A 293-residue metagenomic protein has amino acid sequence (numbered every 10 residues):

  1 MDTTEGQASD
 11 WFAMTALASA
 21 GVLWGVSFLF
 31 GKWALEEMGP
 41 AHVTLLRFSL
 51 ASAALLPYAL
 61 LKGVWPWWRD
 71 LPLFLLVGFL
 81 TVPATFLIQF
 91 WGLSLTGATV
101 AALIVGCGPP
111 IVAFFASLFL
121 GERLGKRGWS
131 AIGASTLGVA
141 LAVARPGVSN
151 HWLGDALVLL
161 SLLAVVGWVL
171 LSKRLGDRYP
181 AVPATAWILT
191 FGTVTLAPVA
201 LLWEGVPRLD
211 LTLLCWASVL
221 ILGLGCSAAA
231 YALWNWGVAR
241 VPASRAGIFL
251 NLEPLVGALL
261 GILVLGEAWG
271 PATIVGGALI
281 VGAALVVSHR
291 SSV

Functional and structural regions predicted by a protein language model:
M1-L45, G147-R174, T195-L196: Glycine-/small-residue-enriched transmembrane alpha-helix faces in small-molecule transporters and effluxers
L17, R69-G78, L124-T136, G154-D155 (+1 more regions): Cytoplasmic-side transmembrane-helix entry/capping segments in multi-pass membrane proteins
L23-F28, L56-V105, A113, L141 (+1 more regions): Specific transmembrane alpha-helical segments of multi-pass solute transporters/efflux pumps, especially DMT/EamA
L29-E37, L93-S94, A140-L153, A200-V219 (+1 more regions): Membrane-interface helix termini and inter-helical loops of multi-pass transporters
L29-F30, A51-L55, V112-F114, L118 (+3 more regions): Transmembrane alpha-helical segments that form core, pore/gating elements of small-molecule transporters/exporters
A34, V43, R47, G92 (+8 more regions): Hydrophobic/aromatic residues within transmembrane alpha-helices of multi-pass small-molecule transporters
T44-L46, F86, V100-C107, L170-V194 (+1 more regions): Helix-helix packing/entry segments at the starts of transmembrane helices
L55, L75-V77, C107, F115 (+6 more regions): Hydrophobic transmembrane alpha-helices of multi-pass small-molecule transport proteins
